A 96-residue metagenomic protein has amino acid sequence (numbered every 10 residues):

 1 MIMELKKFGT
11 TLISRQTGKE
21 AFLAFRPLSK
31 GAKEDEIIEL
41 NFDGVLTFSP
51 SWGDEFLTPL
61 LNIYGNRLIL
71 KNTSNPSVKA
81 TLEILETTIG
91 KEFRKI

Functional and structural regions predicted by a protein language model:
M1-T10: N-terminal presequence-like segments and adjacent domain-start helices
L12-I37, F42-F93: Amphipathic alpha-helical interaction surfaces in cytosolic regulatory modules
I96: A conserved mid-domain beta-alpha-beta active-site/ligand-binding segment of alpha/beta enzyme cores
